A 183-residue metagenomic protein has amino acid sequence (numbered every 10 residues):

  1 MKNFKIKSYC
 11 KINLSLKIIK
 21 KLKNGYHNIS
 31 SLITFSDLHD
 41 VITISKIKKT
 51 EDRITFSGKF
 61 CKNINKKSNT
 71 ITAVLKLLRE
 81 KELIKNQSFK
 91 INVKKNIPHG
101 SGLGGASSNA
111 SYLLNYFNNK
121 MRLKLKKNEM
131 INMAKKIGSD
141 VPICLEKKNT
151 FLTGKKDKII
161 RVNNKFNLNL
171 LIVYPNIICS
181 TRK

Functional and structural regions predicted by a protein language model:
K2-T34, L123-K183: ATP-dependent small-molecule kinase catalytic core of the GHMP/sugar-kinase superfamily and closely related
N3-K85: N-terminal beta-alpha supersecondary unit
I19, K49, C61, N96-P98 (+2 more regions): Residue-level signature for short turns and capping positions that connect secondary-structure elements
I29, F56, I64, H99 (+3 more regions): Short clusters of hydrophobic/aromatic residues that line enzyme substrate/ligand-binding pockets
V41-T43, K90, P142: Short, surface-exposed charged micro-motifs
E80-K90, Y116-M133: Phosphate-handling active-site elements
F89-S101: Short pre-catalytic strand/loop immediately N-terminal to key active-site residues, enriched for Gly-Thr
S101-K127, I143-L145: DPxDG-like acidic metal-binding loop motif
